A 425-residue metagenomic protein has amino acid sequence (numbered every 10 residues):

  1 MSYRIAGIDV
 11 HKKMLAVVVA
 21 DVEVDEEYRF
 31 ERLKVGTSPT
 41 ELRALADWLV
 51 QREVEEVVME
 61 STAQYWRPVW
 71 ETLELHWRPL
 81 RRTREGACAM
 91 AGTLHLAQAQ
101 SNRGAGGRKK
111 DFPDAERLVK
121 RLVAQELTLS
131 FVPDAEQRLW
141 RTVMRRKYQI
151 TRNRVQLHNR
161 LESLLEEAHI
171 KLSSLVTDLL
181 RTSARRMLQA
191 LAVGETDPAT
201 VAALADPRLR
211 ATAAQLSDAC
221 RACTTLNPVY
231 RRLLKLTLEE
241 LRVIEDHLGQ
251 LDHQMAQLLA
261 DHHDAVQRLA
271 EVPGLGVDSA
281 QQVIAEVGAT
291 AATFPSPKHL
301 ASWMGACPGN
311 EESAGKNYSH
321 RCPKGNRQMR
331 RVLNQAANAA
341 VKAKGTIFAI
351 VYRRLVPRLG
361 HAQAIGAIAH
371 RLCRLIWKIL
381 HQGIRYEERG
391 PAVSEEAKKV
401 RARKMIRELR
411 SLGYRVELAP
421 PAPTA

Functional and structural regions predicted by a protein language model:
M1-A425: A detector of single, family-specific signature residues that are central to catalytic or substrate-handling motifs
